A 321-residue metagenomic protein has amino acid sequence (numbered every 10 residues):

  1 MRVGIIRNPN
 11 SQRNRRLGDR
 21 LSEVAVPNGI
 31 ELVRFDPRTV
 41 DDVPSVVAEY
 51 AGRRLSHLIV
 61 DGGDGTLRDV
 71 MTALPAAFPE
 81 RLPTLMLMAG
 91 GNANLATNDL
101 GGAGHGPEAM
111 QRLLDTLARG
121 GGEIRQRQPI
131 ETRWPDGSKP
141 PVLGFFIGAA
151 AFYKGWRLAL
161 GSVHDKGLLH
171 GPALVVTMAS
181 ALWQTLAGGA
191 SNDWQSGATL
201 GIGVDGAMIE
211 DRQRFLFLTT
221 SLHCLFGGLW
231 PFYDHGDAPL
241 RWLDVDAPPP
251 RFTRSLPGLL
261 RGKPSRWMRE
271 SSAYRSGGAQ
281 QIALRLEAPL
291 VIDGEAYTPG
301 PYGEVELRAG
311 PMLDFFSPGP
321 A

Functional and structural regions predicted by a protein language model:
M1, S138-P140, D193-G197, I209-F215 (+3 more regions): Short gly/pro-enriched beta-turn/loop segments at secondary-structure junctions
M1-D61, G65-A77, G104-A118: ATP/NTP phosphate-donor binding region
Q12-R16, K154, L225-G227: Short N-terminal binding/cap micro-motifs at the start of the first secondary-structure element
P79-I209: Catalytic core of DAGKc-family lipid kinases
G148, F152, L216-F232, V291 (+1 more regions): Glycine-rich phosphate/pyrophosphate-binding beta-alpha loops
V204-D211, G228-A321: ATP/nucleoside-binding phosphotransfer catalytic cores, i.e., glycine-rich phosphate-binding loops
